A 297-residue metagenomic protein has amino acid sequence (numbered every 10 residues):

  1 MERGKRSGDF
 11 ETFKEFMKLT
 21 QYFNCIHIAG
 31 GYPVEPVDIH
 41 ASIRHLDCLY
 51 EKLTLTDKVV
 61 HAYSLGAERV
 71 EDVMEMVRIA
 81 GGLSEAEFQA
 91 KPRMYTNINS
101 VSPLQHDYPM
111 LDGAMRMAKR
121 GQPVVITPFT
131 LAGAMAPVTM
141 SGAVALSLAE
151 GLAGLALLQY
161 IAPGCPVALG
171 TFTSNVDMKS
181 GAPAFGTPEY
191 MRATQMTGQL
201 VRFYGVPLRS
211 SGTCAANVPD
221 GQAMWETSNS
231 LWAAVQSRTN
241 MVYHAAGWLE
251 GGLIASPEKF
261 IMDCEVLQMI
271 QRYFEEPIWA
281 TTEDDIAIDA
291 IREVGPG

Functional and structural regions predicted by a protein language model:
E2, H61, I254-S256, R292-E293: Charged, low-complexity surface segments at secondary-structure and domain boundaries
E2-N240: Helix-rich catalytic cores of soluble enzyme domains
V206-G212, M241-A246, E276-D285: Acidic/polar loop patches that form or flank catalytic/metal-binding clefts of enzymes that bind anionic ligands
G221-Q222, L253-P257: Histidine/acidic-residue-rich catalytic or RNA/ligand-binding cores of hydrolases and nuclease-related proteins
A233-I254: Glycine-rich phosphate-binding active-site loops on the catalytic face of alpha/beta enzymes
E258-G297: Catalytic-core signal marking the mid-to-C-terminal active-site face
